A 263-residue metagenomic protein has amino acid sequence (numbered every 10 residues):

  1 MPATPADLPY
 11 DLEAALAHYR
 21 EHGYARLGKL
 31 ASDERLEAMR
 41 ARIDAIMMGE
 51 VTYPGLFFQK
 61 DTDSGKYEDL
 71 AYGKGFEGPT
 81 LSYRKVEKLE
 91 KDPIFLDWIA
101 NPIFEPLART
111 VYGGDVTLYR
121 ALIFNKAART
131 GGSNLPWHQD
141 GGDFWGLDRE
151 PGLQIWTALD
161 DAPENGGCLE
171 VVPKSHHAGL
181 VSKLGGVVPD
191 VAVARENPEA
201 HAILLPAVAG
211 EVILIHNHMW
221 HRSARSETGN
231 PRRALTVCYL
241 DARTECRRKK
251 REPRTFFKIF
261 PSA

Functional and structural regions predicted by a protein language model:
M1-E21, G28-L135, F260-P261: Non-heme Fe(II)-dependent double-stranded beta-helix
P2-P5, G49-F57, T62, G73 (+4 more regions): Non-heme Fe(II)/2-oxoglutarate
L27, I155-T157, I213-I215: Short hydrophobic-aromatic micro-motifs
D33, D143, H221: Glycine-rich nucleotide phosphate-binding loop and flanking beta-alpha elements of Rossmann-like dinucleotide-binding
D92-D97, P198-A202, S223-A224: Active-site rim elements
P106-L107, G131-L204, T244-R254: Catalytic core of non-heme Fe(II) oxygenases with the double-stranded beta-helix
R120-I123, I155-T157, L235-Y239: A structural signal for short, well-ordered beta-strand segments
H201-I213: Short acidic-glycine-tyrosine-enriched beta hairpin
